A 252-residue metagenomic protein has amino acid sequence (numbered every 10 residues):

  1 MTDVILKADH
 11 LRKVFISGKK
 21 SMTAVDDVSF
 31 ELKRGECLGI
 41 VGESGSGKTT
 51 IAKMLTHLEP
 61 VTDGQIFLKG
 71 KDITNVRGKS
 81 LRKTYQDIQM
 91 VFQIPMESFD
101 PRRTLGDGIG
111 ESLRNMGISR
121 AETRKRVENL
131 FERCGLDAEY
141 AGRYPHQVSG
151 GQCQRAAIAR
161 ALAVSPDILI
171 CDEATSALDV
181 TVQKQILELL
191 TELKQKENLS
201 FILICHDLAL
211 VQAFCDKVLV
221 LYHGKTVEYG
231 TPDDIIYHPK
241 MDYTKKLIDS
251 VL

Functional and structural regions predicted by a protein language model:
V41-E43: The feature captures the beta-strand-to-loop junction immediately N-terminal to the Walker
T56: Helix-to-loop junction immediately C-terminal to a conserved catalytic motif
D72, A121-E139, I248-D249: Conserved ABC ATPase "signature" region
A163-D167: A short, proline-enriched helix->beta-strand linker immediately N-terminal to the Walker B motif in ABC-type P-loop
V211-A213: A short, surface-exposed alpha-helical micro-motif characterized by mixed small hydrophobic and charged/polar residues
Y229-G230: ABC ATPase "signature
